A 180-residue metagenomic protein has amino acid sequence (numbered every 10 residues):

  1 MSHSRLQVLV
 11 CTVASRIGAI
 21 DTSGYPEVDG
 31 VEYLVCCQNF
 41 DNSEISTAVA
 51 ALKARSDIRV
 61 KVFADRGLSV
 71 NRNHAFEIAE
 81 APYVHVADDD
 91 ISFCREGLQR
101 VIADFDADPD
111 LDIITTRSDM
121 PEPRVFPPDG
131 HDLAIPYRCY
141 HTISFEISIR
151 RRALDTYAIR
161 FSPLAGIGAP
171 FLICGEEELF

Functional and structural regions predicted by a protein language model:
S4-L9, E32, L179: Cell-envelope/extracellular polymer assembly enzymes that use nucleotide-activated donors
A14, A19-V62, A103: Acidic donor-binding segment of Leloir-type glycosyltransferases
V62-A79: Glycine-rich, basic loop-to-helix element that forms the pyrophosphate-binding segment of sugar-nucleotide handling
E80-A81, F145-P163: Conserved nucleotide-sugar donor-binding and metal-coordinating catalytic region shared by glycosyltransferases
V84: Short aromatic/hydrophobic "clamp" motif used to bind/position activated sugar donors
D88-S92: The conserved acidic donor/metal-binding loop of glycosyltransferases
E96-G130: Conserved donor NDP-sugar-binding/catalytic core segment of glycosyltransferases
I149, A153-L154, L164-F180: A short, conserved alpha-helix in the catalytic core of glycosyltransferases
